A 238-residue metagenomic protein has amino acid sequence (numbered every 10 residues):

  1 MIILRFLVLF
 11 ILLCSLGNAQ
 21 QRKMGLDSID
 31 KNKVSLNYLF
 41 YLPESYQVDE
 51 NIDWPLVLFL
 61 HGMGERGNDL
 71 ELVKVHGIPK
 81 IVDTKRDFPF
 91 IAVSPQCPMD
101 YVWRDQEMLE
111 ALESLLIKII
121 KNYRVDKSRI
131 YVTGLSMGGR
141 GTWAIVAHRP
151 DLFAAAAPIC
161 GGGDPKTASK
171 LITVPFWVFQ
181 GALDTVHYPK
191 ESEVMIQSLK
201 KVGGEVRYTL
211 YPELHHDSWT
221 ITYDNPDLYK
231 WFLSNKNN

Functional and structural regions predicted by a protein language model:
L4-S15: Sec-dependent N-terminal signal peptides
G17-L56, Q106, T133-L135, R140 (+4 more regions): A domain-start/cap signature at the N-terminus of enzymes
E44-I52, D100-M137: Gly/Ser-rich "nucleophile elbow"/oxyanion-hole loop immediately N-terminal to the catalytic nucleophile in hydrolases
L56, L60-A111: Active-site machinery of serine-nucleophile hydrolases
L72-D83, L115, I159-S169, K190 (+1 more regions): Alpha-helical scaffolding within the catalytic cores of extracellular/periplasmic polymer-degrading hydrolases
F88, L171-F176: Short, proline-enriched alpha-helix->beta-strand connector loops that line the catalytic pocket of alpha/beta-hydrolase
I117-N122, S128-I172: Primarily recognizes the serine-hydrolase "nucleophile elbow" in alpha/beta-hydrolase and SGNH/GDSL folds
I159, P175-N238: C-terminal catalytic histidine-bearing segment of alpha/beta-hydrolase fold enzymes
